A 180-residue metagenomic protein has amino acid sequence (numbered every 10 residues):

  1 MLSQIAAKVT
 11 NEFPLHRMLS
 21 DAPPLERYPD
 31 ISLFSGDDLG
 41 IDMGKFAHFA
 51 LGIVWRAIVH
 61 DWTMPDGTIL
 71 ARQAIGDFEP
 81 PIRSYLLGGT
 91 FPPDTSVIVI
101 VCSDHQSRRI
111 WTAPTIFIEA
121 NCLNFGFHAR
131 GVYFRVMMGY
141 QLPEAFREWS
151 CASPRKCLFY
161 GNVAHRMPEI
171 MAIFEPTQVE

Functional and structural regions predicted by a protein language model:
M1: Histidine-centered nuclease catalytic patch
Q4: Short, non-ligating residues that shape and space the ligands of small metal-coordination modules and catalytic
A7-A74: Internal, conserved structured core segments that host functional sites
V59-E180: C-terminal, charged low-complexity interaction regions
